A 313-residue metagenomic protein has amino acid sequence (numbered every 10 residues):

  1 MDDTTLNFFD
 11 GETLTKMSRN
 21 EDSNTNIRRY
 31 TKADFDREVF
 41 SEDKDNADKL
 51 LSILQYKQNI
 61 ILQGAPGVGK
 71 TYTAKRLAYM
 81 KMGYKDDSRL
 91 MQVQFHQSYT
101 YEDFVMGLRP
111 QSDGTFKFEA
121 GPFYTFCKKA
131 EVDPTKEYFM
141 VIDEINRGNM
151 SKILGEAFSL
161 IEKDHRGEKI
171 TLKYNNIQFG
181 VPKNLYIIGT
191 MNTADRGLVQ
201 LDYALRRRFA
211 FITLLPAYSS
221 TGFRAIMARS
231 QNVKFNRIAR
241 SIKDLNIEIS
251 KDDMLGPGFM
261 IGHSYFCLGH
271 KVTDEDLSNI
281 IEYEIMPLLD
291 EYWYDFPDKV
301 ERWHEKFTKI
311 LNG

Functional and structural regions predicted by a protein language model:
M1: Short beta-strand-centered aromatic/proline hotspots
F8, E12-L255, K271-Y283, P287-G313: AAA+ P-loop NTPase catalytic core and its hallmark functional loops
F266-L268: Amphipathic alpha-helical segments that form the core helices of the histone-fold
